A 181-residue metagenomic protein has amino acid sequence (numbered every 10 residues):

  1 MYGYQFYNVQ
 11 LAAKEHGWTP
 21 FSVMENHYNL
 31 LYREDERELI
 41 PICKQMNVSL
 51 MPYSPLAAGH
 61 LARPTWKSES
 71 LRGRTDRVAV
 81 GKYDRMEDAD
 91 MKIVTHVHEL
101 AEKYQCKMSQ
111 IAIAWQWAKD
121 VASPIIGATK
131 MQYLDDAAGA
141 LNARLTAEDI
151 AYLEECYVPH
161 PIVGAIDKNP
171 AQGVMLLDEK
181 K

Functional and structural regions predicted by a protein language model:
M1-E38, Q45: Glycine/proline-rich, positively charged, aromatic-decorated active-site loop/lid region on the catalytic face
Y2, Y28-Y32, S54-L61, W115 (+1 more regions): Glycine-rich beta-alpha junction loops
M24, C43, L50-Y53, V97 (+3 more regions): Conserved, mostly hydrophobic/aromatic
D35-R72, K107: Aromatic-lined glycan-binding groove of carbohydrate-active enzymes
Q45, E69, G73-E99, K103 (+2 more regions): Terminal-tail/helix-coil boundary detector
H98-A114: Acyl activation and transfer enzymes in specialized metabolism, enriched for ANL adenylate-forming modules
S123-Y133: Glycine-rich phosphate-binding active-site loops on the catalytic face of alpha/beta enzymes
